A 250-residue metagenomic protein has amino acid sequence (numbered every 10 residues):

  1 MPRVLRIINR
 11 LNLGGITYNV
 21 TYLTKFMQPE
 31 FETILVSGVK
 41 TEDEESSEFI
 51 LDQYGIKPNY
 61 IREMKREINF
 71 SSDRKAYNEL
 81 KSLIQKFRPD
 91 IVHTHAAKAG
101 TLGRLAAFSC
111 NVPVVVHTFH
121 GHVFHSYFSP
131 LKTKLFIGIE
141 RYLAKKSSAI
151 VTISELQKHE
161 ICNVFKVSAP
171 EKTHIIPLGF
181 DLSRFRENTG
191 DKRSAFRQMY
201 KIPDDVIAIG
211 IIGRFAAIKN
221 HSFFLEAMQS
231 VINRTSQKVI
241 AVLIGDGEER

Functional and structural regions predicted by a protein language model:
V4, I91, A107-V123, E140 (+1 more regions): Active-site proximal beta-strand in glycosyltransferases
R6-S72, Q157-E160, E171-K172, G247-R250: N-terminal strand-loop element at the rim of the active site of nucleotide-sugar-dependent glycosyltransferases
G14-Y22, I207, I211-I232, E248-E249: A conserved mid-protein helix/loop that constitutes part of the nucleotide-sugar donor-binding site
V36-D43, F180, I212, A216-I218 (+1 more regions): Glycosyltransferase donor-sugar binding loop
E44-I50, E79, R186-I202: A short helix/loop element that forms part of the nucleotide-sugar donor recognition site in Leloir-type
S71-N78, P113-V114, F124-K146, H159-N163: Nucleotide-sugar donor phosphate/pyrophosphate-binding loop at the beta->alpha transition of glycosyltransferases
T94-G100, F119: Short His-centered aromatic/hydrophobic patch
K146-H174, F180-E187: A short, active-site helix/loop in glycosyltransferases that binds the activated sugar's phosphate group
